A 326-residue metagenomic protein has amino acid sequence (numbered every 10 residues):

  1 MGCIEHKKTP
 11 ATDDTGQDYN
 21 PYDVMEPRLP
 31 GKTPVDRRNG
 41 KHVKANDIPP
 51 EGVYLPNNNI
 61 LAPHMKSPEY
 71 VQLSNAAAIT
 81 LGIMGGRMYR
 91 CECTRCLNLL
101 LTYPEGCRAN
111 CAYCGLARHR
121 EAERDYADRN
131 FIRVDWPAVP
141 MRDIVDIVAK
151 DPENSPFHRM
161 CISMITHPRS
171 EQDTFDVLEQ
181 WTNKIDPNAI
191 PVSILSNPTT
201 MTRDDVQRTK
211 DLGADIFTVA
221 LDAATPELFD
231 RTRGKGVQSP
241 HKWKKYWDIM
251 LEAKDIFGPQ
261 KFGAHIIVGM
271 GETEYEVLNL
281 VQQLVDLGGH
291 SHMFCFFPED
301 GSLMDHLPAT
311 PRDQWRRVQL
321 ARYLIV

Functional and structural regions predicted by a protein language model:
H6, D14, D18-N20, D36 (+1 more regions): Intrinsic-disorder-associated, low-complexity terminal segments enriched in Asp/Asn/His/Tyr and depleted of Lys/Arg
P10-G31: N-terminal intrinsically disordered, low-complexity tails
R28, G40-N110, G115-D135, I147: N-terminal [4Fe-4S]-dependent radical SAM core
R118-D173, N188-D205, T209-W247, H290-H292: Core AdoMet radical
H158-K184, G269-E276: Conserved glycine-rich "GG(E/T)P / GGGxP" loop and the immediately following alpha-helix in the radical SAM core
L178-P187, K210, M250-G258: Surface-exposed amphipathic alpha-helices with a cationic face
D186-S196, F257-I266: Short beta-strand/loop segments at the ligand-binding rim of alpha/beta enzyme cores
I216, L221, T225, W243-L303 (+1 more regions): Conserved C-terminal portion of the radical SAM core fold that forms the substrate/S-adenosylmethionine-binding
